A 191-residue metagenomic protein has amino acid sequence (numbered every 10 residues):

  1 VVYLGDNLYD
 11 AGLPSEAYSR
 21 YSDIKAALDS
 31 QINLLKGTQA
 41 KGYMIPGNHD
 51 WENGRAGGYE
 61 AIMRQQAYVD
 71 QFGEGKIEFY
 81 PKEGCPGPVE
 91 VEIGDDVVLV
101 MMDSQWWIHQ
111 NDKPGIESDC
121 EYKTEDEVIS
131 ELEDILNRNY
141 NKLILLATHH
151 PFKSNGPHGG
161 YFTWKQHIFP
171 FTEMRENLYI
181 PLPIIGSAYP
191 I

Functional and structural regions predicted by a protein language model:
V1-G12, G47-H49, H149: Active-site beta-strand/loop signature of hydrolases that rely on acidic residues for catalysis
Y9, W106, F152: Short, glycine/acidic-enriched loop or turn micro-motifs at the edges of active sites
G12-Y140, I144, H158-I191: Extended active-site neighborhood of metal-dependent phosphoesterases/phosphodiesterases
L146-K153: Histidine-centered catalytic micro-motifs
